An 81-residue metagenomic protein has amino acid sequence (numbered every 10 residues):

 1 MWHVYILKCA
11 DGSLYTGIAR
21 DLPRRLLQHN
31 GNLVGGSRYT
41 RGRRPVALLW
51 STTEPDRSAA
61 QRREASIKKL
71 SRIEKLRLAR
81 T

Functional and structural regions predicted by a protein language model:
M1-T81: Structure-specific nucleic-acid interaction/processing domains
